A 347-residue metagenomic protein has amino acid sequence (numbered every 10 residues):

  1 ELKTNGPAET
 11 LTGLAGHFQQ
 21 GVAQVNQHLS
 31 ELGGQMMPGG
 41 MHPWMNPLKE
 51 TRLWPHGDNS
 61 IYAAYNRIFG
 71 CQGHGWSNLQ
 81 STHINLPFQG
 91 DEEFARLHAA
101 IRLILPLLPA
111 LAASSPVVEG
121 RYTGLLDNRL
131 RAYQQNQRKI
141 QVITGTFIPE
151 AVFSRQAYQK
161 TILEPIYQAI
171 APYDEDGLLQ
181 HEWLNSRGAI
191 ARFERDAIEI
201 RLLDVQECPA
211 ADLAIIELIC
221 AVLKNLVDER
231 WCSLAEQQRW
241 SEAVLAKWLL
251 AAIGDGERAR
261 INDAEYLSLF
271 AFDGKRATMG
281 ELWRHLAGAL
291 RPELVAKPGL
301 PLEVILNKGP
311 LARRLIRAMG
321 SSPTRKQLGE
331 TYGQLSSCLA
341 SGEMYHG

Functional and structural regions predicted by a protein language model:
E1-E50, T278: Active-site acidic/histidine clusters and adjacent loop/turn architecture that either coordinate catalytic ions
E1-L14, Q24, G75, E92 (+3 more regions): C-terminal accessory/tail domains of diverse enzymes
N5-P7, G34-W44, N78-S81, P87-D91 (+2 more regions): An acidic- and aromatic-residue-enriched active-site/binding cleft used to recognize and process polar
V22, L29, G57-I61, L86: Cell-envelope/glycan interface and biosynthesis
L29, G33, R102-A112, L223-L226: A common structural junction motif
P38-P55, S81, N85, I101-L108 (+1 more regions): Long, hydrophobic, well-ordered secondary-structure blocks that form the structural core and pocket-lining surfaces
P55-L79: Acidic, His- and aromatic-enriched active-site or binding-groove loops in soluble protein domains that engage sugars
G70-A113: Internal mixed beta-strand/loop scaffold within catalytic domains of large alpha/beta enzymes
